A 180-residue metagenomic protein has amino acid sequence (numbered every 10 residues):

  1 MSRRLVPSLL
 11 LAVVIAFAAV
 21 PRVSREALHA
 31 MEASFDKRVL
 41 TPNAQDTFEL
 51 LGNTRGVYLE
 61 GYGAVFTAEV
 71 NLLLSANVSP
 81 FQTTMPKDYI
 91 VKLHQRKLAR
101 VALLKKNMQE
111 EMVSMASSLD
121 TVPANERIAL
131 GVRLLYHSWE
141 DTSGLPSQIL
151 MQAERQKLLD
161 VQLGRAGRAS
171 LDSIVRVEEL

Functional and structural regions predicted by a protein language model:
M1, V20-V23, A27, R100 (+1 more regions): Non-membrane alpha-helical secondary structure
M1-L9: Bacterial N-terminal signal peptides that target proteins for export
L11-A19: Hydrophobic h-region of N-terminal signal peptides that target proteins for export in Gram-negative bacteria
A19-L50: Basic, amphipathic N-terminal segments that precede the first structured/catalytic domain
N43-D46, G52, G61-G63, T67-V70 (+2 more regions): Mature extracytoplasmic/lumenal regions of exported proteins
T54-G56: Short, surface-exposed charged micro-motifs
N77: Noncatalytic nucleic-acid binding interfaces
P80-T83: A glycine-rich, hydrophobic loop/mini-helix early in the fold
